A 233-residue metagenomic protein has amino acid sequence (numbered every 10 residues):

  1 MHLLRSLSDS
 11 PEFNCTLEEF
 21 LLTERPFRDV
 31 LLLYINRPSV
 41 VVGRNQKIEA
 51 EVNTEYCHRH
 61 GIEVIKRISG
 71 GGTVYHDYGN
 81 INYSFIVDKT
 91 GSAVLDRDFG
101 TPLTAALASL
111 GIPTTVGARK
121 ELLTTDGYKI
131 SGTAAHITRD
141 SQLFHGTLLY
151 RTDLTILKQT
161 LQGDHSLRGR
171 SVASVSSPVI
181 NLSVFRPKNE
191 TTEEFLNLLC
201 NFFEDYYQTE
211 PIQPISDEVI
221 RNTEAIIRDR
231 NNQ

Functional and structural regions predicted by a protein language model:
M1-V94: N-terminal lobe of the biotin/lipoate ligase/transferase fold
F20, T101, A105-I112, S131 (+1 more regions): Long, positively charged amphipathic alpha-helical accessory segments at protein N-termini or as interdomain linkers
N36, D77, A118, Q142-F144 (+1 more regions): A generic structural signal for well-ordered coil/turn residues at beta-strand boundaries that shape enzyme active-site
S39, N80-N82, R119, K129 (+1 more regions): Broad gene-expression machinery/nucleic-acid interaction feature
A50-V52, G91-D96, I156-K158, E190-E194: Short, conserved charged micro-motifs
S69-V74, A135, G169-R170: Short beta-strand/turn micro-motifs at beta-sheet edges
D77-T125: Contiguous, small/hydrophobic- and glycine-enriched helical/loop subdomains that border and often "cap" functional
L123-A134: A short beta-strand motif that forms the metal-chelation/ATP-contact edge of phosphoryl-transfer active sites
